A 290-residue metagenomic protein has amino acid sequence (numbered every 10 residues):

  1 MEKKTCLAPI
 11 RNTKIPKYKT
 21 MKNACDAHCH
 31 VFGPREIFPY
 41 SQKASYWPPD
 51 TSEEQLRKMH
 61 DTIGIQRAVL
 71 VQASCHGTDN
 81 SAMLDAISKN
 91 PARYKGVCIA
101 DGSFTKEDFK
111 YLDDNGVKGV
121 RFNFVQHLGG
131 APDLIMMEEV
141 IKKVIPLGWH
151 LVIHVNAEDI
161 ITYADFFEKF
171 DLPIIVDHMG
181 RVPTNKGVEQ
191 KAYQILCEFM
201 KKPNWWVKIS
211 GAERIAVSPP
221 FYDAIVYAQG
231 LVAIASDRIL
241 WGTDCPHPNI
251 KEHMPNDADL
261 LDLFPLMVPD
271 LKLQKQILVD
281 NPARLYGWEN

Functional and structural regions predicted by a protein language model:
E2-N23, P49-R67, S236-R238, E252-N290: Mid-to-C-terminal alpha-helical segments outside catalytic/metal-binding sites
K3-A8, G77-E158, D165, K201 (+1 more regions): Active-site gating/metal-coordination segments in enzymes
A24-C25, C29-V31, D61, V140 (+1 more regions): A generic "structured core" feature
A24-C29, A68-V71, Y94-C98, V120-F122 (+4 more regions): Hydrophobic faces of well-ordered beta-strands that scaffold small-molecule active sites in alpha/beta enzyme cores
H28, H60, M83, L112 (+8 more regions): Conserved, mostly hydrophobic/aromatic
P39-D50, R67-V71, D113, V117-P132: Glycine-rich phosphate-binding "P-loop"
Q42-N90, K110: Alpha-helical scaffold segments that flank or form the walls of functional sites
D133-W241, N290: Catalytic pocket-lining loop regions of alpha/beta-barrel enzymes, especially the amidohydrolase/enolase/GH5 lineages
